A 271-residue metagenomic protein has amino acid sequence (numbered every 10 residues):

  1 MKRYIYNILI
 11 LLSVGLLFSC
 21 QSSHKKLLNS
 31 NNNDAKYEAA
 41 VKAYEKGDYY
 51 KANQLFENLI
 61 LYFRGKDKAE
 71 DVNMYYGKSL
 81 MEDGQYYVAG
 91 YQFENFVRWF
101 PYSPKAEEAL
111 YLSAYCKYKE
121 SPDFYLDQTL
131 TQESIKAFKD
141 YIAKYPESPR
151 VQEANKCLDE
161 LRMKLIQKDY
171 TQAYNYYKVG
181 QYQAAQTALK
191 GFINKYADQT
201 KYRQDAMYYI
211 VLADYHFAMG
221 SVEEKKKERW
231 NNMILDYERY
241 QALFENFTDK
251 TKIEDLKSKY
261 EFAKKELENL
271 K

Functional and structural regions predicted by a protein language model:
M1-C20: Sec-dependent bacterial lipoprotein signal peptides
I5, S19-K271: Acidic, polar-rich low-complexity tracts and alpha-helical solenoid repeat scaffolds
